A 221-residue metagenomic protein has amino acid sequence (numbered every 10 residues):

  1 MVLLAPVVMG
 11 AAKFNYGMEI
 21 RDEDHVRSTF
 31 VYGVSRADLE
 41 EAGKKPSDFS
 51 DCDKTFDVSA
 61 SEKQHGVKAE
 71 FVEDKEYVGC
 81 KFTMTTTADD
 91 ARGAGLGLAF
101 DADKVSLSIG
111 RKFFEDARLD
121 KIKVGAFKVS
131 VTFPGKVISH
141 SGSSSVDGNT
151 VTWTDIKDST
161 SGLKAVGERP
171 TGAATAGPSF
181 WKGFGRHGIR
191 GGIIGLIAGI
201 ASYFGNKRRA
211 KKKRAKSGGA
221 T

Functional and structural regions predicted by a protein language model:
M1-V7: Bacterial N-terminal signal peptides
V7-K13: Sec/Tat signal peptide C-region and signal peptidase I cleavage site
F14-Y32, D103-V105: One face of beta-strands
M18-D22, Y32-R36, T86-D90, F113 (+2 more regions): Beta-strand elements of well-folded, non-transmembrane domains
G33-K104: Structured domain cores in non-transmembrane regions
R92, D101-F180: Intrinsically disordered, low-complexity linkers and stems that provide flexible hinges in membrane-associated
G183-K207: Selective detector of the "anchor" transmembrane alpha-helix that sits immediately C-terminal
A210-T221: Cytoplasmic C-terminal tails of single-pass
